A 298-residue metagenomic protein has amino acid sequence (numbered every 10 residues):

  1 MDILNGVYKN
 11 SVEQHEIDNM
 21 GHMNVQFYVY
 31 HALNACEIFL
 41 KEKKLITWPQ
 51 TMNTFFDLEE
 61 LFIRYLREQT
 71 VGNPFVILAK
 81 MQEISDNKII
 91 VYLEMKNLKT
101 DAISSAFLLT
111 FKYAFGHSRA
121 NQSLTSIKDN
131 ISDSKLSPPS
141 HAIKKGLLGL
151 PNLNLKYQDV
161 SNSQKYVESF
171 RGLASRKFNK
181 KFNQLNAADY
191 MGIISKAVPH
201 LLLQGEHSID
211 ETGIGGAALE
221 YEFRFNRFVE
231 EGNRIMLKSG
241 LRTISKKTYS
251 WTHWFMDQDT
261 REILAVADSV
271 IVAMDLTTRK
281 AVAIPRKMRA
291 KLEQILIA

Functional and structural regions predicted by a protein language model:
M1-I38, K144-H207: Catalytic strand-loop segment that frames the active site of acyl-thioester-processing enzymes
I3-Y8, E60, R64-P74, L78-L155 (+2 more regions): HotDog/MaoC-like acyl-thioester-processing domains
N10-Q14, Y65, A174, F225 (+1 more regions): Hydrophobic residues in beta-strands and at strand termini
Y28, L40-T47, T54-F55: N-terminal leader/presequence-like segments
T47-F56, I209-G216: Short, basic/aromatic beta-hairpin or loop at an interaction surface
L58-L61, A218-E220: A short, amphipathic edge element
S175-V266: Structured core of small recognition/catalytic domains
